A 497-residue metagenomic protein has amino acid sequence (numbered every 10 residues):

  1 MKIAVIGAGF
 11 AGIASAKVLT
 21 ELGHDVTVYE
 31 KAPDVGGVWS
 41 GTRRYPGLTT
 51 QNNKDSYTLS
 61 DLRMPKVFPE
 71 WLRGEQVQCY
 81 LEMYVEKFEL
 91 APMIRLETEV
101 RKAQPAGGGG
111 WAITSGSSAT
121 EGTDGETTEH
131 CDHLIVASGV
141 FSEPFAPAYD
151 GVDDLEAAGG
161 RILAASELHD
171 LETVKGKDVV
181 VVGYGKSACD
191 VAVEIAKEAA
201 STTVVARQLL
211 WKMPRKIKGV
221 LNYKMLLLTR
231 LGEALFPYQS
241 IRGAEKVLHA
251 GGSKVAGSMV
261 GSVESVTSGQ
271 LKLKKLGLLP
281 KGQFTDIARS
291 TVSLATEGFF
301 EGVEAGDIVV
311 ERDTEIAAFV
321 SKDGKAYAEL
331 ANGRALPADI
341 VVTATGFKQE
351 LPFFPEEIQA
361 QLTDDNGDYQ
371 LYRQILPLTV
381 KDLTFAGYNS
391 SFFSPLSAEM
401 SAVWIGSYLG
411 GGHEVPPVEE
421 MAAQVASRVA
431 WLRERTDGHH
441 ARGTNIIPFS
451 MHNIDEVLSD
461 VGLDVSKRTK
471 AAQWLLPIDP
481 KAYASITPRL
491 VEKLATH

Functional and structural regions predicted by a protein language model:
K2-V28, A188-I195: N-terminal Rossmann-like FAD-binding beta1-loop-alpha1 element of flavoenzymes
I6, E129-F141, V179-V182, L336-G346: Short hydrophobic core segments
K31-P33, G37-M83, V205-P280, S427-T436: Glycine-rich active-site loop/strand segments that organize a redox cofactor
V35, A344-H413: Glycine/threonine-rich phosphate-binding loop and adjacent beta-strand/alpha-helix elements that clamp
T58, R63-P69, R73-Y80, V136-E198 (+4 more regions): Glycine-rich dinucleotide-binding loop and its adjacent helix/turn
E70-E143, A318-D323: Feature captures the FAD/FMN-dependent oxidoreductase FAD-binding
Q208-G219, D382-H497: C-terminal, flexible cofactor-proximal segment of oxidoreductases
K274-E356, T436-H497: C-terminal catalytic lobe of FAD-dependent flavoproteins
